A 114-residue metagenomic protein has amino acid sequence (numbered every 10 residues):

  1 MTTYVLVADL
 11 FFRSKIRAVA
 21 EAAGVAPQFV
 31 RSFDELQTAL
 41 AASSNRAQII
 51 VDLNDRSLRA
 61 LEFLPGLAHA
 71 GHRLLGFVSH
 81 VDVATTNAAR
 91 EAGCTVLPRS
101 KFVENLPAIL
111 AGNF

Functional and structural regions predicted by a protein language model:
T2-D9: Conserved acidic segment of CheY-like receiver
F11-Q28: Two-component/phosphorelay signaling modules centered on CheY-like receiver
S32-A47: Acidic, metal-coordinating helix/loop segments flanking the phosphotransfer/catalytic sites of two-component signaling
I50-P65: Conserved phosphotransfer microenvironments
R73-S79: Short beta-strand elements of ligand-binding domains
V81-T95: Alpha4 helix (beta4-alpha4-beta5 surface) of REC/receiver domains from two-component response regulators
C94-P107: Output/docking surface of receiver
P107-F114: A charged, well-structured terminal subsegment
